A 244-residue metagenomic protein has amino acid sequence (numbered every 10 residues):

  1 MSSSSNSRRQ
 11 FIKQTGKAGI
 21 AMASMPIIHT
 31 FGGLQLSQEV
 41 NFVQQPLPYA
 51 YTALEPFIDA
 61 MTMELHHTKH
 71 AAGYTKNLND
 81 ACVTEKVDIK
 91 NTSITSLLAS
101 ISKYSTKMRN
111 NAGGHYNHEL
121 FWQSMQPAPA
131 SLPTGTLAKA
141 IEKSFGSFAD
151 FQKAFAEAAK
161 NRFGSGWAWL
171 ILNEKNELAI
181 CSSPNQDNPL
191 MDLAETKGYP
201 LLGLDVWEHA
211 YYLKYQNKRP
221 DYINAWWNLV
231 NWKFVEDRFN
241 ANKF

Functional and structural regions predicted by a protein language model:
S2-M22: N-terminal secretory signal peptides and thylakoid transit peptides that target proteins across membranes
I27-P56: C-terminal segment of N-terminal export signals and the immediately downstream linker at the start of the mature
E39, K69, T75, D80-K90 (+2 more regions): All-alpha RGS (Regulator of G-protein Signaling) helical domain and cognate RGS-like helical scaffolds
Q44, A71, H115, L170 (+2 more regions): Divalent metal-coordination and catalytic microenvironments
T52-H66: N-terminal targeting signals for Sec/Tat export/insertion, comprising classic cleavable signal peptides
A53-F57, L97-K103, D192-A194: Acidic/His metal-coordination segments adjacent to aromatic residues that form catalytic metal sites in metalloenzymes
A159-K160, S165-Q216, N224-A225, L229: An amphipathic alpha-helical core segment
P220-F244: N-terminal targeting pre-sequences for secretion and organelle import
